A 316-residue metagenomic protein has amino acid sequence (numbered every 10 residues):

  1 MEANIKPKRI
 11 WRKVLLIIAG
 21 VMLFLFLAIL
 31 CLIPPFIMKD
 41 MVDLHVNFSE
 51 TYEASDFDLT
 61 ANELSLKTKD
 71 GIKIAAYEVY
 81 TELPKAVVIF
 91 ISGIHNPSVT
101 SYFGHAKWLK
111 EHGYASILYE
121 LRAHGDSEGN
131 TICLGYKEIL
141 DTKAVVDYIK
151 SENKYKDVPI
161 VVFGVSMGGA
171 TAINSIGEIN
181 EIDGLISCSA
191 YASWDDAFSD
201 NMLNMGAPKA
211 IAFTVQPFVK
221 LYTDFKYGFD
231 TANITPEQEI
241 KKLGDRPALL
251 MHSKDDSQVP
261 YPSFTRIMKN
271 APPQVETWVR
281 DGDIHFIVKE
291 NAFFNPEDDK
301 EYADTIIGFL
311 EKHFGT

Functional and structural regions predicted by a protein language model:
V14-K67, Y77: An N-terminal hydrophobic leader/cap segment in hydrolases
H95-W108, L121: The serine-hydrolase catalytic nucleophile loop
W108-E128: Conserved alpha/beta-hydrolase
I132-N153: Alpha/beta-hydrolase active-site loop
S175-F229: Hydrolase active-site cap/lid region
L243-G244, L249-H252, D256: Short beta-strand/loop motif that positions the catalytic acidic residue of the alpha/beta-hydrolase fold
P260-K269: Short alpha-helix in the alpha/beta-hydrolase fold that links the catalytic acid
K269-T316: C-terminal catalytic histidine-bearing segment of alpha/beta-hydrolase fold enzymes
